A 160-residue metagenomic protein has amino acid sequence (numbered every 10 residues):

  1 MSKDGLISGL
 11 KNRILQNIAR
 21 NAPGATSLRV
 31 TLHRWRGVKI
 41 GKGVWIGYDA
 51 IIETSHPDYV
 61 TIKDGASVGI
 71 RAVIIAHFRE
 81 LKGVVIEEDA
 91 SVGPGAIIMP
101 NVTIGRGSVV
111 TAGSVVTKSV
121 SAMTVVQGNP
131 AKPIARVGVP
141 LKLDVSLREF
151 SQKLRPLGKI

Functional and structural regions predicted by a protein language model:
M1-G37, K42-G43, G107, T124 (+1 more regions): Terminal amphipathic alpha-helical/low-complexity segments used for targeting or macromolecular assembly
H33-R34, V38-I40, V44-Q127, A131-P133: Structural signal for interior beta-strand "rungs" in well-ordered beta-sheet cores of soluble enzyme domains
